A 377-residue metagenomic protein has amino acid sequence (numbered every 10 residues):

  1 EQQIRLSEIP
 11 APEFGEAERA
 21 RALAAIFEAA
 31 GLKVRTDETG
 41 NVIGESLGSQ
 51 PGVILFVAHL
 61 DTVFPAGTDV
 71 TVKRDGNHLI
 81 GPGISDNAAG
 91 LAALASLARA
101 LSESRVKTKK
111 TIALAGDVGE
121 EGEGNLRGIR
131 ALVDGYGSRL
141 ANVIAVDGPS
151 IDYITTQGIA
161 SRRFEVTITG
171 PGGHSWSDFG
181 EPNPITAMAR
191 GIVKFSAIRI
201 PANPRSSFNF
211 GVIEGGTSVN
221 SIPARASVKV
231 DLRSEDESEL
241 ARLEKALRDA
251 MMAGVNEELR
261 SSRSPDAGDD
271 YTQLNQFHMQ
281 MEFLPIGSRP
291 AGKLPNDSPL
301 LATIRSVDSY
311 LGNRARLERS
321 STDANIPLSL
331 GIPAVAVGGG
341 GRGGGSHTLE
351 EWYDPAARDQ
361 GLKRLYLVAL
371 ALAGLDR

Functional and structural regions predicted by a protein language model:
Q2-R5, I9-G52: A non-catalytic alpha/beta surface segment that caps or lines the substrate-entry region of metallo-dependent hydrolase
Q3, E8, P184-R377: Metal-dependent amide/peptide-bond hydrolase catalytic core, centered on the "pita-bread" metallohydrolase fold
E45-N87: Catalytic-core environment of secreted peptidases
V57-A58, A115-D117, V143-D147, T167-T169 (+1 more regions): Short beta-strand segments
L60-D75, L140, T155-T167, S306: Acidic-glycine-rich active-site phosphate/pyrophosphate-binding loop
H78, G83, N87-I159, P201 (+1 more regions): Acidic/histidine-rich catalytic neighborhood of metal-dependent amide-processing enzymes
